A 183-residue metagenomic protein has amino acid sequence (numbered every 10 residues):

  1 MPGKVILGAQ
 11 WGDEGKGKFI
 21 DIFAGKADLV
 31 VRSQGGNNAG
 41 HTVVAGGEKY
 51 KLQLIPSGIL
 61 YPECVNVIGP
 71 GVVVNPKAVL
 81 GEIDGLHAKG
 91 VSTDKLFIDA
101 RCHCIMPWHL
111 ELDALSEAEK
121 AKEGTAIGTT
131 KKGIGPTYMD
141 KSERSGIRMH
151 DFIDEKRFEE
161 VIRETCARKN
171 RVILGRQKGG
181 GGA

Functional and structural regions predicted by a protein language model:
M1-A183: Non-transmembrane, aqueous-exposed alpha-helical and coiled segments at domain scale
